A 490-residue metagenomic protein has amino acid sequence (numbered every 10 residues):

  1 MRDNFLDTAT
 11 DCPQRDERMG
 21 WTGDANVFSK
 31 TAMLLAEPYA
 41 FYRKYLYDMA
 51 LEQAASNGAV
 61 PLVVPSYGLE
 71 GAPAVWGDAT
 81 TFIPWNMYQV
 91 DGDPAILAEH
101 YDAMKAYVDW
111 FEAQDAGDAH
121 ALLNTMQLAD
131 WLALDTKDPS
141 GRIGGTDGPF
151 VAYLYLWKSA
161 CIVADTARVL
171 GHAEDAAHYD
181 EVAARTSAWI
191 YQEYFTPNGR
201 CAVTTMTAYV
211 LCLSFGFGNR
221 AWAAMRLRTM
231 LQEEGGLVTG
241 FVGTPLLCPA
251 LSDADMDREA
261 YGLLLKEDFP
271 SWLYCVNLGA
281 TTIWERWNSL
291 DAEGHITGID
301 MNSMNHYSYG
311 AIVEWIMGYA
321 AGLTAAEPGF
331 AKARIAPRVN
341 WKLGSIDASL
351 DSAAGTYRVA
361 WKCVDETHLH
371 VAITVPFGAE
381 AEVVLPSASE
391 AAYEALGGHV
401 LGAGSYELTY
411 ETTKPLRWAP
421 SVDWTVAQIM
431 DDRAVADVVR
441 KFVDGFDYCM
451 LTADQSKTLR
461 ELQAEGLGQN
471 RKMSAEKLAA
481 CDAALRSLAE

Functional and structural regions predicted by a protein language model:
D3-F5, A9-L62, V90-Y155, V169-L211 (+4 more regions): Active-site acid/base region of carbohydrate-active enzymes
D3-N4, D48, E52, Y107-W110 (+11 more regions): Structured segments of extracytoplasmic/periplasmic soluble domains in secreted or envelope-associated proteins
E17-W21, L69-A79, I96, G145-Y155 (+5 more regions): Secondary-structure capping and boundary motifs in well-ordered enzyme cores
V27-P38, T80-I96, L154-H172, V210-R220 (+2 more regions): Well-ordered alpha-helical scaffold segments within catalytic/enzyme domains
Y67-L69, P94, W131-G148, Y194-P197 (+4 more regions): Short beta-alpha connecting loops at secondary-structure transitions that line or flank enzyme active sites
E181, R258-R417: Non-catalytic C-terminal accessory modules of carbohydrate-active enzymes
P197-M301: Extracellular polysaccharide-recognition and catalytic grooves
W418-L485: Compact, charge-rich alpha-helical regulatory domains located at protein termini
